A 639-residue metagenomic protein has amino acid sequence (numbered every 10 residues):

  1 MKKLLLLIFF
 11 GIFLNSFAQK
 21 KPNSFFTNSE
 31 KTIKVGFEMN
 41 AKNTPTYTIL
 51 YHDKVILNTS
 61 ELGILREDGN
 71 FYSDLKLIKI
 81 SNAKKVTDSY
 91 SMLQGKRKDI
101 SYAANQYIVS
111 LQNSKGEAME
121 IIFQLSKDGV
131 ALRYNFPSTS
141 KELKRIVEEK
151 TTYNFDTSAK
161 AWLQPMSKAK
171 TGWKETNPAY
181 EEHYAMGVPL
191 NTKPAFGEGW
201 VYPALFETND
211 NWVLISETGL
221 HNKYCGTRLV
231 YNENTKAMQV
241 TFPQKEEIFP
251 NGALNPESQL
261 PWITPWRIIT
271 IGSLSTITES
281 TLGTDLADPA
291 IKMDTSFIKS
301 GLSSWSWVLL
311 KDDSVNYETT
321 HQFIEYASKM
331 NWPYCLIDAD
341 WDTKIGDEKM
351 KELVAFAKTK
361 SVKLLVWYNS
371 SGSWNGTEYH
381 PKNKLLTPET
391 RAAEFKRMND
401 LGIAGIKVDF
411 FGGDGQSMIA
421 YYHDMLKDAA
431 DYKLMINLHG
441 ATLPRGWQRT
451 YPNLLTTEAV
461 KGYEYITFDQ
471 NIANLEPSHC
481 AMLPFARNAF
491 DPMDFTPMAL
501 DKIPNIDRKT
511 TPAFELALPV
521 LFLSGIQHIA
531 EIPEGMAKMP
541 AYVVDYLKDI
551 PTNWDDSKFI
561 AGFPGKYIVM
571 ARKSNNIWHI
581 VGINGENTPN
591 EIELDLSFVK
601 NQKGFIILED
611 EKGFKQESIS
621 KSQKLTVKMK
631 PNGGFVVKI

Functional and structural regions predicted by a protein language model:
M1-P22: Bacterial Sec-dependent N-terminal signal peptides
K21-T281: N-terminal accessory beta-strand-rich subdomains and adjacent acidic, glycine-rich linkers that precede catalytic cores
S89-S91, K96-S101, Y546-M570: Edge strands and adjacent loops of beta-rich recognition modules
Q259-M330, Y334: An acidic-aromatic substrate-binding cleft motif
D338-T511: Aromatic- and carboxylate-enriched substrate-binding clefts and catalytic-loop regions of carbohydrate-active enzymes
A513-F559: Catalytic cores of secreted or luminal carbohydrate-active enzymes
F563-K600, F635-K638: Carbohydrate-binding surface patches
E617-I639: C-terminal beta-strand-rich structural cap/linker in extracellular carbohydrate-active enzymes
